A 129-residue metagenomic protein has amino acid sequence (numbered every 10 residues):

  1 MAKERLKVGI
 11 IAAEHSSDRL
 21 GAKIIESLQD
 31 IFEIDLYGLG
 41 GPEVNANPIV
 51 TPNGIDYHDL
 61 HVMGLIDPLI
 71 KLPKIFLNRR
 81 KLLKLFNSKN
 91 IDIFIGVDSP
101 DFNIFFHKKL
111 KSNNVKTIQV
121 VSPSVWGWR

Functional and structural regions predicted by a protein language model:
M1-K3: Short, flexible hinge/linker loops that cap or flank conserved catalytic cores
L6-R129: Active-site and donor-binding regions of nucleotide-sugar-utilizing enzymes
